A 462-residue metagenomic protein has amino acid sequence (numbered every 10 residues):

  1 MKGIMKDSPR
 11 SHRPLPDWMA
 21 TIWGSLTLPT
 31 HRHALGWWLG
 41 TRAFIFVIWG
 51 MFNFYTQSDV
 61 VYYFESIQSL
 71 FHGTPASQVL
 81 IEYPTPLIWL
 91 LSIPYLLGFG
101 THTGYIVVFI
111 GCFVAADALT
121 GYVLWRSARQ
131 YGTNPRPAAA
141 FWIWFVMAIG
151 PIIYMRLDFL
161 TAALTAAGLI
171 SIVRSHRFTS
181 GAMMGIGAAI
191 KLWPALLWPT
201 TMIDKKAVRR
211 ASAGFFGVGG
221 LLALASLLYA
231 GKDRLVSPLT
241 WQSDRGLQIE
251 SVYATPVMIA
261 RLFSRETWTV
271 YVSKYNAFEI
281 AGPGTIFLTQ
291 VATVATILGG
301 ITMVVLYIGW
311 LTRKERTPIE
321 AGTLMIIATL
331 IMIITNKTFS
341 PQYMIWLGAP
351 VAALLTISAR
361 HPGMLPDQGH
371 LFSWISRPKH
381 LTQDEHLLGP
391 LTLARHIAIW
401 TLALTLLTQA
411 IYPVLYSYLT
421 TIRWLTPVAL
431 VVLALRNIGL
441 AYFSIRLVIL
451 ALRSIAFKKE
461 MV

Functional and structural regions predicted by a protein language model:
G3, D7-T240, L288-V462: Multi-pass membrane glycosyltransferase architecture that uses lipid-linked
E65-S69, Q78-T103, L247-G284: Short hydrophobic/aromatic helix or loop-helix immediately within or flanking a transmembrane segment in polytopic
G219-Q248, Y253-T267: Transmembrane-lumen/periplasm boundary regions of multi-pass, lipid-linked membrane glycan transferases
